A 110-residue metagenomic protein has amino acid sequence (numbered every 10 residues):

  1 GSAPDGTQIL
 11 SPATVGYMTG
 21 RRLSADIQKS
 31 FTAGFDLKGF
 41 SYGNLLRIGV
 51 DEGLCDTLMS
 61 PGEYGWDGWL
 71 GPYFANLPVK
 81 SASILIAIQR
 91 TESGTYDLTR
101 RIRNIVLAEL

Functional and structural regions predicted by a protein language model:
G1-L110: Catalytic loop of the DD-peptidase/beta-lactamase superfamily, centered on the K-T-G motif and neighboring
